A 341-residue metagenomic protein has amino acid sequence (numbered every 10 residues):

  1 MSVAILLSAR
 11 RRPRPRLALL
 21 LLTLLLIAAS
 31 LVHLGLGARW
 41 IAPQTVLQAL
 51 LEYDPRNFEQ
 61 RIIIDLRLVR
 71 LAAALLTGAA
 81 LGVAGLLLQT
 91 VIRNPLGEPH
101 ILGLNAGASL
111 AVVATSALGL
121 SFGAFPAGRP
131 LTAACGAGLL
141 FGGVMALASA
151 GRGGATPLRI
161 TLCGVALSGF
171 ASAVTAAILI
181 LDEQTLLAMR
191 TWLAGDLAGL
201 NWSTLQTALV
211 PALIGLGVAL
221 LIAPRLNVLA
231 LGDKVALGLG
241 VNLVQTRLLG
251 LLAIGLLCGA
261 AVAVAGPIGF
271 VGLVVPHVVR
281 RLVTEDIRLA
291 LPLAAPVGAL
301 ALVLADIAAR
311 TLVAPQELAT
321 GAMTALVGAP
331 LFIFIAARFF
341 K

Functional and structural regions predicted by a protein language model:
M1-K341: Alpha-helical transmembrane segments in inner-membrane proteins
